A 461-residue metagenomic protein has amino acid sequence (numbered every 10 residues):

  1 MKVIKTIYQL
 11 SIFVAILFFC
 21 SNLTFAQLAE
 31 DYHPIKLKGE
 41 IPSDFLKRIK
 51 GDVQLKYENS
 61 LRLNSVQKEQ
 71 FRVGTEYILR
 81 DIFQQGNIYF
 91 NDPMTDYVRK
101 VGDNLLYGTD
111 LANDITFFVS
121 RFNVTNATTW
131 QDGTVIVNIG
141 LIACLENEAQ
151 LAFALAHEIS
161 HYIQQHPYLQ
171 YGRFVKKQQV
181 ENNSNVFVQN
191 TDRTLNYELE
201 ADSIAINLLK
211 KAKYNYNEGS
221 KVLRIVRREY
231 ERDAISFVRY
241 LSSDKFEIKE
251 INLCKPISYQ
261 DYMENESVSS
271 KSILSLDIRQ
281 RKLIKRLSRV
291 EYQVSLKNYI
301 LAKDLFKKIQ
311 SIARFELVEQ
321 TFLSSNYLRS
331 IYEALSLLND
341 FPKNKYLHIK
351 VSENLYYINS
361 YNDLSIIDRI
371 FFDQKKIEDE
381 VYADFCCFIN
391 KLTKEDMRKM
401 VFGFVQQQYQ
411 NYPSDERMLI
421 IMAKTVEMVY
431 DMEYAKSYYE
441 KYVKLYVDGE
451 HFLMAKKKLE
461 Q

Functional and structural regions predicted by a protein language model:
M1-H33: Bacterial Sec-dependent N-terminal signal peptides
Q27-Y77, D81, I88, G108-L111 (+4 more regions): C-terminal capping/extension segments of zinc metalloprotease domains
F90-T109: Zn2+-dependent metallopeptidase catalytic core
M94, N113-I115, Q131-V135, N147-A152: Envelope-exposed proteins and targeting segments
F118-G133: Catalytic zinc-binding patch centered on the HExxH motif and its immediate surroundings that defines zinc-dependent
L141, L145-Q150, E158-V175: Catalytic Zn2+-binding segment of zinc metalloproteases
Q165-Q189, L223: Post-HEXXH active-site segment of zinc metalloproteases
Q178-K211: Post-HExxH zinc-binding segment in Zn-dependent metallohydrolases
